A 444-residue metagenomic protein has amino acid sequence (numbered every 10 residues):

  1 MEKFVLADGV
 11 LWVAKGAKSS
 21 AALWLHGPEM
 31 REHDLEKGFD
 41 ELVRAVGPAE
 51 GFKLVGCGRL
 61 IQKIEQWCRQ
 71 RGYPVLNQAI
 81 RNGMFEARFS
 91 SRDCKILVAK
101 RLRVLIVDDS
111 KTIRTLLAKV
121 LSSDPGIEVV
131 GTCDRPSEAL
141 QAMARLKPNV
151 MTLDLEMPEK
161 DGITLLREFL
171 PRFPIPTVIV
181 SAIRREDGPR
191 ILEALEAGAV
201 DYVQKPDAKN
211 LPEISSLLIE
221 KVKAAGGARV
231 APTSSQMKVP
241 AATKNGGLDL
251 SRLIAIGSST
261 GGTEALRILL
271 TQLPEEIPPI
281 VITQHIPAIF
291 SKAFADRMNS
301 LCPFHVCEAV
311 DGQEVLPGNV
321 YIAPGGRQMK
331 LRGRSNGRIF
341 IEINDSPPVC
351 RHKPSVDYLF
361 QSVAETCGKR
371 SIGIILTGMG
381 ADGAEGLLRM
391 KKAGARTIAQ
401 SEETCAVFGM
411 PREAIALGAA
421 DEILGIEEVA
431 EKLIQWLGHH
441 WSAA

Functional and structural regions predicted by a protein language model:
M1-F4, V13, L97-L105, K111-S122 (+3 more regions): Conserved acid/base catalytic micro-environments in cytosolic active-site loops
A7-A14, S19-P48: An N-terminal amphipathic alpha-helical segment
L11, L25, A87-F89, I339-I343: Generic recognition of long tandem-repeat/solenoid scaffolds
H33-V46, C57-P74, D382, R389: Amphipathic alpha-helical interaction surfaces in cytosolic regulatory modules
L42, R92, G188-I191: Short, charged beta->alpha transition segments
K53-V55: Short glycine-rich phosphate-binding loop at a beta-alpha junction
Q78-I96: C-terminal edge-of-domain segments
